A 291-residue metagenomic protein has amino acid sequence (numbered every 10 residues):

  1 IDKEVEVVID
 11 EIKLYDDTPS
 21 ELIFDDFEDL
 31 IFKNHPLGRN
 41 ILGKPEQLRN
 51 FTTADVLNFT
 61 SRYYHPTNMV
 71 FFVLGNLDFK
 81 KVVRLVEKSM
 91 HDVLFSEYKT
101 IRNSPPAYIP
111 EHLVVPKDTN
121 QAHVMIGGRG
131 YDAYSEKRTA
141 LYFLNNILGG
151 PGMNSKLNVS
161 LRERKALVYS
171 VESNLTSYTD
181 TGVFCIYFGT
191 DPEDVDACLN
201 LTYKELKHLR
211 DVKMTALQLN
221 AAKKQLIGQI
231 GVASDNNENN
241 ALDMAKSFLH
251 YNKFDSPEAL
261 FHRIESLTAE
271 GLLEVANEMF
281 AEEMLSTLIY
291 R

Functional and structural regions predicted by a protein language model:
I1-Y98, V114, V124, Y131-D132 (+3 more regions): Charge-rich, well-structured scaffold segments of protease-associated domains
P105, R138: Double-stranded RNA-binding/processing signature
P106-Y108, I186: Catalytic cores of enzymes that engage adenine nucleotides and/or redox cofactors via long glycine-rich, Lys/Arg/His
P110-N120, M125-G127, E136: Phosphate/diphosphate-binding glycine-rich loops and adjacent basic-rich segments that engage nucleotide
A140, N158: Phosphate-proximal small/polar/acidic motifs at interfaces that engage nucleotide phosphates, polyphosphates
